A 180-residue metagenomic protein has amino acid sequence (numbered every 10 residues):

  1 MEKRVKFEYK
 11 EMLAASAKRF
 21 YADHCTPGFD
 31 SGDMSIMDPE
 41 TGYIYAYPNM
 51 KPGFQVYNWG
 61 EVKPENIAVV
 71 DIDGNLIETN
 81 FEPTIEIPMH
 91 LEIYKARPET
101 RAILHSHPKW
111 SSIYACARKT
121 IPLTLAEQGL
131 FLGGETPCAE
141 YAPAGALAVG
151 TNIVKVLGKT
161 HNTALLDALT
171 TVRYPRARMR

Functional and structural regions predicted by a protein language model:
M1-R180: Glycine-rich flexible loops
